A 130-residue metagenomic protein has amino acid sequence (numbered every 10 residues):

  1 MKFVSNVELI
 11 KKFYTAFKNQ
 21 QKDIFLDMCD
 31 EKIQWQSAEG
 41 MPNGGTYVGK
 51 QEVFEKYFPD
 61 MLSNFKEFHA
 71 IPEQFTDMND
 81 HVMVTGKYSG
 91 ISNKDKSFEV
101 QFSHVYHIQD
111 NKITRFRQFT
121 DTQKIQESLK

Functional and structural regions predicted by a protein language model:
M1-E31, E127-K130: Short, low-complexity N-terminal intrinsically disordered segments enriched in polar/charged residues
S5, K66, D80, F98-V100: Residue-level preference for beta-strand/loop junctions
M28, K32, M78-D80, Y106-I113: Short, solvent-exposed coil/turn segments at beta-strand boundaries
D30-M78: A solvent-exposed, acidic/Ser-Thr-rich amphipathic alpha-helical stretch
W35, V84, R115-F116: Short hydrophobic/aromatic-rich beta-strand segments that constitute the beta-sheet cores of beta-sandwich/beta-barrel
A70-F75, K87-S89, Q101-H107, R117: Hydrophobic/aromatic beta-strand elements that line small-molecule binding cavities or substrate pockets in beta-rich
G90-F98: Short, cysteine-centered beta-strand-loop-beta hairpins and adjacent loop/turn segments enriched in charged/polar
H104-E127: Short beta-strand edge/turn micro-motifs at domain boundaries
